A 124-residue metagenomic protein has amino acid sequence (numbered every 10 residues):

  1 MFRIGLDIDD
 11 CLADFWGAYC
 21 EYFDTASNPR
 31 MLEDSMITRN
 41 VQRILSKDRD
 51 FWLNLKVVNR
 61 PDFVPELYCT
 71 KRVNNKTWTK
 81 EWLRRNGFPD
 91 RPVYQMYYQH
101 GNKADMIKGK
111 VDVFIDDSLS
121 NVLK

Functional and structural regions predicted by a protein language model:
M1, P89-D90, V111: Local beta-strand N-terminus motif with an aromatic residue
M1-K47: Active-site neighborhood of HAD-like aspartate-dependent phosphohydrolases
L6, Y68-R72, I115-S118: Short His-Asn-centered micro-motif
A13, K76, V122-L123: Short alpha-helix immediately C-terminal to the canonical SAM-binding loop
W52-W82, M96: Substrate-recognition element of Asp-dependent hydrolases with the DxDx(T/V) motif
W78-G87, K124: Short, aromatic/basic amphipathic alpha-helical patches
Y94-H100: Short beta->alpha junction loops
G101-K124: Conserved Lys-Pro-Asp/Glu-containing loop-to-beta segment of HAD-superfamily phosphomonoesterases, centered on
